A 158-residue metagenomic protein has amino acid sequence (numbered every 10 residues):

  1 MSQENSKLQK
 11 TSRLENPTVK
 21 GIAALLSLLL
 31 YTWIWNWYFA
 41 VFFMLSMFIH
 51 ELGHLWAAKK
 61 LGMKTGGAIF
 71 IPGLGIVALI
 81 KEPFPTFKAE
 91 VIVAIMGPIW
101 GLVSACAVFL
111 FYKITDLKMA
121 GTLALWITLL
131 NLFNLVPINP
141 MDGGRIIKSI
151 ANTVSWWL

Functional and structural regions predicted by a protein language model:
M1-L158: Hydrophobic transmembrane alpha-helices and their immediate loop junctions in multi-pass integral membrane proteins
